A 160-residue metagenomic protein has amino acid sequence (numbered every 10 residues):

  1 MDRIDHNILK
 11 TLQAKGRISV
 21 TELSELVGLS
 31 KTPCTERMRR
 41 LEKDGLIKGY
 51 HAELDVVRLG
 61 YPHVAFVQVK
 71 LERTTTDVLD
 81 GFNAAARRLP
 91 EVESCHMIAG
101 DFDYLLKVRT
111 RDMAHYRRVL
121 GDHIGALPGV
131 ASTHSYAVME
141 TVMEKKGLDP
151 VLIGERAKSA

Functional and structural regions predicted by a protein language model:
M1-A160: A compositional/biophysical signature of low hydrophobicity enriched in polar/charged and small residues
